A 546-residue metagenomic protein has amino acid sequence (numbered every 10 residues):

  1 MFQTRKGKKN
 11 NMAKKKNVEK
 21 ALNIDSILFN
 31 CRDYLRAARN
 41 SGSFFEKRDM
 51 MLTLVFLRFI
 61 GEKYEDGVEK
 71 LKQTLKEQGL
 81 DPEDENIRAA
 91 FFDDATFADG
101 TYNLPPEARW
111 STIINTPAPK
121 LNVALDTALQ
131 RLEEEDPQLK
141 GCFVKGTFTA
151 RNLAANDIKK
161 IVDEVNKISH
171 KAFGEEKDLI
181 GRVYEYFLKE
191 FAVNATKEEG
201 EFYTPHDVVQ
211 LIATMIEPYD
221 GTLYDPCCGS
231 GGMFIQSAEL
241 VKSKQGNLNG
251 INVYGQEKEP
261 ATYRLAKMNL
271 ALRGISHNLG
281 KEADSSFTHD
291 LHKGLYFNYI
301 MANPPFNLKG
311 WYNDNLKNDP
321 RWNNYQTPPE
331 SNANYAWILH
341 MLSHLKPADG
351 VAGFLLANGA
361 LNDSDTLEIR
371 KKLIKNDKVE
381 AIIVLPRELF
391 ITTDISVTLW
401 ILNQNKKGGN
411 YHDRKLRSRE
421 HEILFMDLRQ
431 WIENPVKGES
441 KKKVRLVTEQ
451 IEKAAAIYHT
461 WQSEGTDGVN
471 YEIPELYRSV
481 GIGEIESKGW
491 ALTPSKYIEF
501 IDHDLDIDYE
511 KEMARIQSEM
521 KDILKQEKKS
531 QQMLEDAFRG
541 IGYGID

Functional and structural regions predicted by a protein language model:
F2-Y219, N278-L291, V384-R387, N405 (+4 more regions): Non-catalytic, mostly N-terminal accessory regions of nucleic-acid modification and defense proteins
N30, S43-F59, Y263, K281 (+1 more regions): Conserved Class I SAM-dependent methyltransferase catalytic core
S41, W311-N332, A357-S364, P386-T392 (+3 more regions): Short, contiguous acidic/charged loop-to-helix segments that flank catalytic cores in large enzymes
Y64, V241-Q245, L345: Active-site catalytic pocket residues across diverse enzymes, especially alpha/beta-hydrolases
E198-A302, N307-W311, L316-N324, A336 (+3 more regions): Conserved S-adenosyl-L-methionine
I235, R264, A302-P304, Y335-L339 (+11 more regions): Feature representing long, continuous alpha-helical segments
N298, I395-L402, E439-L446: Short, surface-exposed amphipathic charged segments that create phosphate/polyanion-binding patches used for binding
G310-N313, G350-G353, D363-L367, I382-I383 (+4 more regions): Extended hydrophobic-aromatic, low-complexity segments
